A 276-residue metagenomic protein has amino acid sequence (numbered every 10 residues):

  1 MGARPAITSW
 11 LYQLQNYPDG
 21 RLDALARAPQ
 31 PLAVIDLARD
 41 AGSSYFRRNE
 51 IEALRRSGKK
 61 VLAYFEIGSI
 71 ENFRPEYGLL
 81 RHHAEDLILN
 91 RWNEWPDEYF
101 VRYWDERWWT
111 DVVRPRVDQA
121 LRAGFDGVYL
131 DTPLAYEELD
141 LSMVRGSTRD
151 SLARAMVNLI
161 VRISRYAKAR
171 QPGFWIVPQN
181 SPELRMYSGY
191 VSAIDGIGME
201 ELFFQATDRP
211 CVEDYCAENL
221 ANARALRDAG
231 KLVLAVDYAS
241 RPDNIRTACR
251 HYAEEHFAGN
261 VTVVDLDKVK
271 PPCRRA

Functional and structural regions predicted by a protein language model:
M1-A276: Glycan-processing catalytic domains of CAZymes
